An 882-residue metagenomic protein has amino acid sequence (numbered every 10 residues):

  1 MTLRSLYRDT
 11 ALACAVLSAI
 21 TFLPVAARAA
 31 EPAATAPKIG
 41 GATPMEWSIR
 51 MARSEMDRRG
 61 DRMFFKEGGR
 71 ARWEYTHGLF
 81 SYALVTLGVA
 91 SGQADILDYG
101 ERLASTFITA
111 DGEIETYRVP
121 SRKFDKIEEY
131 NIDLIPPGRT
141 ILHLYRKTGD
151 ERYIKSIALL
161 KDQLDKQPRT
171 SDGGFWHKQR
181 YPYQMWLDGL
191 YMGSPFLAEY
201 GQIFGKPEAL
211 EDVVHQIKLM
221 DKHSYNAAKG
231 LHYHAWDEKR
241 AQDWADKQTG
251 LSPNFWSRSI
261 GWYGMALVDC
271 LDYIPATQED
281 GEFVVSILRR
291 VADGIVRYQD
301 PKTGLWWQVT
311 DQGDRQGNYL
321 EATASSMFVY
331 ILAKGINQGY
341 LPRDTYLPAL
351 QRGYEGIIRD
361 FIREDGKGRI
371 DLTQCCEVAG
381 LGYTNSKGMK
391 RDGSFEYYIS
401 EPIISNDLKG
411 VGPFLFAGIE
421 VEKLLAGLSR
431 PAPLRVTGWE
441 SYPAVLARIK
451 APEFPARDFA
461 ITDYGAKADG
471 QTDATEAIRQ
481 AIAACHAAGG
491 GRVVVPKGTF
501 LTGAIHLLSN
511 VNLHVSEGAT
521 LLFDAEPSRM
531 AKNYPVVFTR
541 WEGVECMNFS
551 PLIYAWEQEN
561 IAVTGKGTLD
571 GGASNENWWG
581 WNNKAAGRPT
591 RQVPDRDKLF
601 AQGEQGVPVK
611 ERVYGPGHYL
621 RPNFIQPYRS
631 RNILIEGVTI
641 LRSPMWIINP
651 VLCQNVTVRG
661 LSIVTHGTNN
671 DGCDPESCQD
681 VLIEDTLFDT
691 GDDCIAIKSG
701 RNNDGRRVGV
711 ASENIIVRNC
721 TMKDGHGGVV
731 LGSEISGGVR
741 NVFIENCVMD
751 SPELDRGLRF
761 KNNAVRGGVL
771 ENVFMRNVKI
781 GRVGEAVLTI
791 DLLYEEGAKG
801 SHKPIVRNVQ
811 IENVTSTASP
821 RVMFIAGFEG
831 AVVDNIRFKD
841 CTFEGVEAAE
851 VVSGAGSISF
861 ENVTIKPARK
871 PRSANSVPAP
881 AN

Functional and structural regions predicted by a protein language model:
A11-P24: Bacterial N-terminal signal peptides
R28, R430-R629, L634-G637, M645 (+4 more regions): Extracellular "leader-to-stem" segments immediately downstream of a signal peptide or signal-anchor in secreted/lumenal
T35-G78, A90, L97, T106-I132 (+8 more regions): CBM-like carbohydrate-recognition segments
D98, I108-A245, L251-S252, G382-T384: Extended ligand-binding groove/face enriched in aromatic
L187-D188, S194-D311, R315-V329, L341-G393: Extended ligand-binding clefts on enzyme/binding-domain cores
G490, A504-I505, D524-E526, F549 (+13 more regions): Short glycine/acidic-rich loop motifs that flank beta-strands on beta-rich extracellular proteins
E517-G518, E559-G567, R631-L641, Q654-T665 (+8 more regions): Right-handed parallel beta-helix
I735, E753-N882: Extracellular beta-rich repeat passengers
